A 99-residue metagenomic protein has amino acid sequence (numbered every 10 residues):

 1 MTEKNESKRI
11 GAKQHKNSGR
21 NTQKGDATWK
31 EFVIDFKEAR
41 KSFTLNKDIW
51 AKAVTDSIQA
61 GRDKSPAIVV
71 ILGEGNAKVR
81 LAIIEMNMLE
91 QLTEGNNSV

Functional and structural regions predicted by a protein language model:
M1-V99: Catalytic phosphate/metal-binding cores of nucleic-acid and nucleotide-processing enzymes, i.e., regions that mediate
